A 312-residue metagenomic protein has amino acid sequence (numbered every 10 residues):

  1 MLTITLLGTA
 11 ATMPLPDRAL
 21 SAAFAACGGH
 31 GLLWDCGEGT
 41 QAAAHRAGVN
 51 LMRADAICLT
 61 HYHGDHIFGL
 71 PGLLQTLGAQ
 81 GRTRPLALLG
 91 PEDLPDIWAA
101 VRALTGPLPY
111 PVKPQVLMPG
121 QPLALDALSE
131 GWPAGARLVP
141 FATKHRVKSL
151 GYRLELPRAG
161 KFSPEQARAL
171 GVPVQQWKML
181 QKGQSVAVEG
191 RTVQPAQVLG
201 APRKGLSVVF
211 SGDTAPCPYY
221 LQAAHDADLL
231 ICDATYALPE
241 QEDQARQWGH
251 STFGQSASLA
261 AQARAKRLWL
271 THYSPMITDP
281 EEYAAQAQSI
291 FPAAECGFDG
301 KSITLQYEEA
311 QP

Functional and structural regions predicted by a protein language model:
M1-A47, T83-P85, Y152-L154, G200-S211 (+1 more regions): Conserved beta-strand hairpin/beta-sheet module of binuclear metal-dependent hydrolase folds, prominently
T9-A10, E38-G39, Y62, D93 (+5 more regions): Active-site metal-binding loops of divalent metal-dependent hydrolases
L15, E130-Q222, L229-I231: Active-site-proximal loop/helix segment associated with metal-binding centers of metalloenzymes
E38-L89, P114-M118: Active-site metal-binding motif and surrounding structural segment of the metallo-beta-lactamase
L70-L77, A100-V101, T278-Q286: Metal-dependent catalytic neighborhoods of phosphoester/phosphodiester hydrolases
P85-D93, I231, W269-L270: Short internal beta-strands
L104-L117: A glycine-rich helix N-cap at a beta->alpha junction
Q181-S302: Cap/insert and terminal regions of metallo-dependent hydrolase folds
